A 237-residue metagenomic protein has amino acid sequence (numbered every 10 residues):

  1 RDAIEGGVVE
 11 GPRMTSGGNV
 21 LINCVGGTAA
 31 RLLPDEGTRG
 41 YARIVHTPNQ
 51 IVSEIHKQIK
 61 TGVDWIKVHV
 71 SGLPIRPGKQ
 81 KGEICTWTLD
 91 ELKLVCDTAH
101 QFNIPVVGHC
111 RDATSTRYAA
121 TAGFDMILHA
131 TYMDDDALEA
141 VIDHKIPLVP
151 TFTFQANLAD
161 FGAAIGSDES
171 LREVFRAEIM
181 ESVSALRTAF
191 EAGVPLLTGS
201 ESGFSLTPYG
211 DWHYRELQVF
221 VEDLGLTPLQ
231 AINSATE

Functional and structural regions predicted by a protein language model:
R1-F102, A137-E139, H144-A164, D168-E169: Divalent-metal coordination cores built from histidine and acidic residues
M14, G62, I66, A99 (+6 more regions): Divalent metal-coordination and catalytic microenvironments
G18-N19, V68-V70, G108-D112, A130-T131 (+2 more regions): A cross-domain feature marking catalytic cores of carbohydrate-active enzymes and several ubiquitous metabolic/repair
T28-A29, R76-P77, T116-A122, F154-S167 (+2 more regions): Histidine/acidic-residue-rich catalytic or RNA/ligand-binding cores of hydrolases and nuclease-related proteins
G62, R117-A137, G193, E216-Q230: Structural recognition of alpha->loop->beta junctions
T88-A99, V107-T121: N-terminal active-site wall of soluble small-molecule enzyme domains
Q101, M180-E237: His/Asp/Glu-enriched, well-ordered alpha-helical/loop segment that forms or immediately abuts the divalent-metal
